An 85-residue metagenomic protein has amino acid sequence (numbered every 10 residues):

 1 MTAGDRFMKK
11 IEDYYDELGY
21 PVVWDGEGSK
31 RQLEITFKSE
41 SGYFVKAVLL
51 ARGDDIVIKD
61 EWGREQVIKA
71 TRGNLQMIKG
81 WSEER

Functional and structural regions predicted by a protein language model:
M1-T36, E61-V67: Negatively charged, low-complexity tracts enriched in Asp/Glu with abundant Ser/Thr
Y14-L18, A51, K79-R85: Short, flexible helical or helix-coil boundary motifs
G42-G80: Intrinsically disordered, low-complexity regulatory segments enriched in Ser/Thr/Pro and charged residues
